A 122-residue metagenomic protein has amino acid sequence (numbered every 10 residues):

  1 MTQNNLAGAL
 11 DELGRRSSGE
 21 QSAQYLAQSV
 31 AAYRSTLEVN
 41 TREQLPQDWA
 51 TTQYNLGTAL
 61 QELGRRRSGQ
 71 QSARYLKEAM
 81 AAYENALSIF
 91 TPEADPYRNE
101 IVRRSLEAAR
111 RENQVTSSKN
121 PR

Functional and structural regions predicted by a protein language model:
M1-E12, Q47-E62, Y97-E112: Conserved alpha-helical positions within TPR/SEL1-like repeat arrays
N5-L6, T41, L56, E78 (+3 more regions): N-terminal cationic leader/targeting segments used for protein routing and processing
L6, Q21-S22, S29, R42 (+5 more regions): Residues that mark the junctions of alpha-helical repeat units in TPR/alpha-solenoid scaffolds
D11-A27, Q61-E78, E112-R122: Short coil/turn connectors between adjacent alpha-helices in alpha-solenoid helical repeat scaffolds
A31-A32, L60, A82, L106: Catalytic cores of nucleotide-enabled group-transfer and carboxylate-activating enzymes in metabolic and assembly-line
T36-W49, L87-N99: Flexible helix-coil transition and linker loops at the boundaries of alpha-helical arrays
